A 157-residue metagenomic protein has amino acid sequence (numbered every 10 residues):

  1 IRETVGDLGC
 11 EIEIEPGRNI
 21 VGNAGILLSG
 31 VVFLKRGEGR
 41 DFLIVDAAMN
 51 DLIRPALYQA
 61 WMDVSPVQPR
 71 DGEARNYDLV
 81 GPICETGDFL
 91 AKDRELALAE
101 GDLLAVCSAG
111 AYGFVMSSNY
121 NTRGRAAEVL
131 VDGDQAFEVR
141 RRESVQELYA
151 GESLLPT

Functional and structural regions predicted by a protein language model:
I1-D7: Alpha-helix-loop-beta-strand connector modules within alpha/beta enzyme cores
G9-T157: Charged (often Lys/Glu-rich) extended helix/loop segments that serve as interaction or gating elements
